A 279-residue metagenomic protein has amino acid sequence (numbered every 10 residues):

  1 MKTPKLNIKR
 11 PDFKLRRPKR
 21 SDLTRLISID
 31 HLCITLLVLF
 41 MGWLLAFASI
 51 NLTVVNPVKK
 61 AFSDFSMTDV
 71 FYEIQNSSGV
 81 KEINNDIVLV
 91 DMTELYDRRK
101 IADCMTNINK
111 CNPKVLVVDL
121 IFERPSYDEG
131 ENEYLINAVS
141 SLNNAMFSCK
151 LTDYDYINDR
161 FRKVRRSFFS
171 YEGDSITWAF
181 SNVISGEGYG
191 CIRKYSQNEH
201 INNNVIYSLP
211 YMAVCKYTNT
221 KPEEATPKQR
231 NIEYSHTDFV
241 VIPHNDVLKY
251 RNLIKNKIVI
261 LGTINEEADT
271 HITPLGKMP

Functional and structural regions predicted by a protein language model:
P4-A225, I254-P279: Non-transmembrane functional regions of envelope-associated proteins
T218-Y250: Substrate-access "cap/lid" subdomains that shape and gate the entrance to catalytic or ligand-binding pockets
